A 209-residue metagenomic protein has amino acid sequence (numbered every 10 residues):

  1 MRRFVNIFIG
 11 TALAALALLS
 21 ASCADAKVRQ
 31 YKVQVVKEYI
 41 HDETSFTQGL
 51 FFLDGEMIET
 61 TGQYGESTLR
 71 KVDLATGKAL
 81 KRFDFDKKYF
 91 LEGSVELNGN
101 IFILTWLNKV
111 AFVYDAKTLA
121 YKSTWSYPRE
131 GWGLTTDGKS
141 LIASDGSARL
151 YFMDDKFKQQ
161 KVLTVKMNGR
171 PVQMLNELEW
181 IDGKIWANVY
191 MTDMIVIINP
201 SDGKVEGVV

Functional and structural regions predicted by a protein language model:
A26-T44, L74-K78: A short helix->beta-strand "capping" segment at the edge of beta-propeller domains
V36-T68, F83-V95: Beta-strand-rich domains and repeat architectures in extracellular enzymes and scaffolds, especially beta-propellers
E38-E43, F83-K87, S123-P128, T164-R170: Surface loop/turn motifs at the tips and blade-to-blade linkers of beta-strand repeat domains
S45-F46, G65, K88-F90, L107 (+3 more regions): Beta-rich catalytic cores
D54-G55, N98-G99, G138-K139, D182-G183: Short coil/turn segments that connect the beta-strands within blades of beta-propeller domains
E59-Q63, I101-N108, A143-S147, A187-M191: Conserved beta-strand positions in repeat-built beta-propeller and related beta-rich domains
D73-G77, D115-L119, D154-K158, N199-G203: Short loop/turn segments that connect beta-strands within beta-propeller blades
G77-V113, L119-G131: Blade-loop segments of beta-propeller domains
